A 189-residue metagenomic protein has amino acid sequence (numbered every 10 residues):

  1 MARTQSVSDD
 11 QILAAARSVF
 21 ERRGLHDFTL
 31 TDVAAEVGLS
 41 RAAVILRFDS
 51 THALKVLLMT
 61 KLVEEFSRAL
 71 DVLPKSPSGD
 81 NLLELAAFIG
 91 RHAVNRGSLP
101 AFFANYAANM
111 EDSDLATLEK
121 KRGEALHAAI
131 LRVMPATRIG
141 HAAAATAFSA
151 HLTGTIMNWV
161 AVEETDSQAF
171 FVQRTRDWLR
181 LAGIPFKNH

Functional and structural regions predicted by a protein language model:
M1-V7, F186-H189: N-terminal intrinsically disordered/low-complexity leader segments
Q11, A15-A53, L57: Helix-turn-helix
L57, R68-L99, A144-F148: Hydrophobic alpha-helical connector segments
T60-F66: Short, basic, alpha-helical segments at the C-terminal edge of helix-turn-helix-like DNA-binding modules
A93-A116, K120: Amphipathic alpha-helical segments used for helix-helix packing
D114, L118-A125, A129-R132: Short, solvent-exposed amphipathic helices
A116-K120, P135-H189: Hydrophobic/aromatic-rich alpha-helical bundle segments in the mid-to-C-terminal region
